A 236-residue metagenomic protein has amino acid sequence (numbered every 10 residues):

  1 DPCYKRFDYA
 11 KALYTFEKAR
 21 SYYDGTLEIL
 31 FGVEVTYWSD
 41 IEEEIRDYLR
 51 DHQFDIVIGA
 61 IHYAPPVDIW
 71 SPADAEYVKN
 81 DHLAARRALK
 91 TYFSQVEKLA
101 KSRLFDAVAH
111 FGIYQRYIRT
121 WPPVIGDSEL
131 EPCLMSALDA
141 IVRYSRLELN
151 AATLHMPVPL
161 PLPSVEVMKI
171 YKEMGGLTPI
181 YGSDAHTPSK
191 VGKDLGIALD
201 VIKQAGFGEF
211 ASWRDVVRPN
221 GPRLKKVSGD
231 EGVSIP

Functional and structural regions predicted by a protein language model:
D1-W70, D74-H82, R86-K90, S94 (+1 more regions): A metal-dependent hydrolase metal-coordination microenvironment
L13-T26, I45-D55, K98-L104, S136-Y144 (+2 more regions): Acidic (Asp/Glu)-rich catalytic clusters
L27, I56, A107, P179 (+1 more regions): Secondary-structure boundary/capping signal
L30-E34, I58-A60, A109-F111, E148-N150 (+2 more regions): A cross-family glycoside hydrolase active-site/sugar-binding cleft signature
Y37, I113, T187: Short, glycine/acidic-enriched loop or turn micro-motifs at the edges of active sites
H52-P161: Divalent metal-binding pocket/active-site signature
P66, W121-P236: Charged catalytic cores and adjacent phosphate/nucleic-acid-binding surfaces used for phosphate/nucleic-acid chemistry
